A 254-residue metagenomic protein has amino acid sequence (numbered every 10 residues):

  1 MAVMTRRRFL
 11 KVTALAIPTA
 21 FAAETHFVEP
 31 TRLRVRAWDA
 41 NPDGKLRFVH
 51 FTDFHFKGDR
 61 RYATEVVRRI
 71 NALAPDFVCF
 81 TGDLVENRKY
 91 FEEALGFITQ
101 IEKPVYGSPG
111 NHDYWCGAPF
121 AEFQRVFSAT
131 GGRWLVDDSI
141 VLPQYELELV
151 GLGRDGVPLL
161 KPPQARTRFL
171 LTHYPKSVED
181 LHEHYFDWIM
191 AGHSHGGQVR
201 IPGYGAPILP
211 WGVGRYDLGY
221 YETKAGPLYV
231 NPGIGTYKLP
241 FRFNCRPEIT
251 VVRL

Functional and structural regions predicted by a protein language model:
M1-I17: N-terminal secretory signal peptides and thylakoid transit peptides that target proteins across membranes
V12-F97: N-terminal active-site segment of His-dependent metallophosphoesterases
P42-R47, L73-D76, Q100-P104, Y145 (+2 more regions): Short glycine/proline-enriched coil/turn segments at helix->beta-strand junctions
R47-H50, C79-F80, G107, L170 (+1 more regions): Residue-level marker for buried hydrophobic side chains located in beta-strands that build the well-ordered beta-sheet
F56, D113-M190, S194, W211-L254: Conserved catalytic scaffold of divalent metal-dependent phosphoesterases
G58-L142: Core catalytic region of metal-dependent phosphoesterases/phosphodiesterases, especially metallo-beta-lactamase-like
G196-I201: His/Asp/Glu-enriched short active-site or ligand-binding loop at hydrolase and phosphoryl-transfer sites
P202-G214: Short, surface-exposed loop/helix-turn segments at secondary-structure junctions that function as lids/hinges flanking
